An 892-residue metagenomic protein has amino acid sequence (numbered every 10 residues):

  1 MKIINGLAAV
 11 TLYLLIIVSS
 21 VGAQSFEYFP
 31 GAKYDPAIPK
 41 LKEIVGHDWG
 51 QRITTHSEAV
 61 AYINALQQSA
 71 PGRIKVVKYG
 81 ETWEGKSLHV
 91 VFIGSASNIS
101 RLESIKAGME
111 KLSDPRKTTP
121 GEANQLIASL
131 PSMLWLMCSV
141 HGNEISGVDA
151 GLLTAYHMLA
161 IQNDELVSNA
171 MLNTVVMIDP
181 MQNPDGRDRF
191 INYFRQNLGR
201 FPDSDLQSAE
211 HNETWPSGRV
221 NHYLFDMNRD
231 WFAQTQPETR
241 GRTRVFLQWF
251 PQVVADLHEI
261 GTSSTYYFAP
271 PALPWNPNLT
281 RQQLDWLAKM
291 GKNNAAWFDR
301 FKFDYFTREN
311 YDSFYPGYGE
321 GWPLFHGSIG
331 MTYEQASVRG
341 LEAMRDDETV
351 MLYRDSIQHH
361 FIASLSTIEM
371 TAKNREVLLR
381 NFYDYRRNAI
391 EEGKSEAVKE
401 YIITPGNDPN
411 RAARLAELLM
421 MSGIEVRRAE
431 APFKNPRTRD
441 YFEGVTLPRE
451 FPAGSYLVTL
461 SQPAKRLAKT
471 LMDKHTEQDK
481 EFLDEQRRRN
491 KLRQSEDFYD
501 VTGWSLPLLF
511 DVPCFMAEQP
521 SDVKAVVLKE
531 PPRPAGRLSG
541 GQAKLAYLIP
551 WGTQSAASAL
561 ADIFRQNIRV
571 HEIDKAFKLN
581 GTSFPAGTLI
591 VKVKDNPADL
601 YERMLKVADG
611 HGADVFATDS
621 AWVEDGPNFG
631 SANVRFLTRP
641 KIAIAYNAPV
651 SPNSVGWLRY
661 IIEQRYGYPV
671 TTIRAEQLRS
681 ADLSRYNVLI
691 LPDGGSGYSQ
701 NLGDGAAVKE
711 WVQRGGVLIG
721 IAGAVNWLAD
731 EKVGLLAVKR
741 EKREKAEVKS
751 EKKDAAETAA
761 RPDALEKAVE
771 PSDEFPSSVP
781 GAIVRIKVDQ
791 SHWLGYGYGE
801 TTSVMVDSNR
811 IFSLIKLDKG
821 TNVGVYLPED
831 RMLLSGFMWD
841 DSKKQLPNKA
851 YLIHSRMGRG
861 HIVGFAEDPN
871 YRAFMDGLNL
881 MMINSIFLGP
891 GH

Functional and structural regions predicted by a protein language model:
M1-G6: Positively charged n-region of N-terminal signal peptides that target proteins for export
A8-S20: Bacterial N-terminal signal peptides
Q24-I145, D149, L153-V175, Y223 (+8 more regions): Intrinsic-disorder/low-complexity accessory segments
M171-F190: Short, conserved secondary-structure transition motifs
P180-P184, F194, L257-S264, A724-V725: Short, solvent-exposed turn/loop segments enriched in Gly/Ser/Thr/Pro and often Arg
D188-S204: Aromatic- and acidic-residue-enriched segments that line the glycan-binding/catalytic groove of carbohydrate-active
D205-F225, E757: Aromatic- and acidic-residue-enriched carbohydrate-binding clefts of CAZyme catalytic domains
D256-L257, L691: Conserved beta-strand positions
